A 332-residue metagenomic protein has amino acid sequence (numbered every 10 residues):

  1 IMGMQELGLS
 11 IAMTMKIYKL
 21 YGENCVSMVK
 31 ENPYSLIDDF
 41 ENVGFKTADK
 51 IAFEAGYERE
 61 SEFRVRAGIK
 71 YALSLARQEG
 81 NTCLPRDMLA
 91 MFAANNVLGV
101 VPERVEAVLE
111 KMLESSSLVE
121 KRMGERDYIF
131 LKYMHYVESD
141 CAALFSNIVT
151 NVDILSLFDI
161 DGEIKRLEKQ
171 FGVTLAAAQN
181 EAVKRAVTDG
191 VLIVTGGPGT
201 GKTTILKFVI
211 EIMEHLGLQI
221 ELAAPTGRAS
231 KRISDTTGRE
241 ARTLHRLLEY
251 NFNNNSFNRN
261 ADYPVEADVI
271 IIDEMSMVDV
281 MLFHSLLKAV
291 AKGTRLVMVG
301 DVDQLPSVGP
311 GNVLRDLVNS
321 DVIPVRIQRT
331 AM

Functional and structural regions predicted by a protein language model:
I1-M332: Conserved ATP-binding/catalytic motifs of P-loop helicase motor domains
